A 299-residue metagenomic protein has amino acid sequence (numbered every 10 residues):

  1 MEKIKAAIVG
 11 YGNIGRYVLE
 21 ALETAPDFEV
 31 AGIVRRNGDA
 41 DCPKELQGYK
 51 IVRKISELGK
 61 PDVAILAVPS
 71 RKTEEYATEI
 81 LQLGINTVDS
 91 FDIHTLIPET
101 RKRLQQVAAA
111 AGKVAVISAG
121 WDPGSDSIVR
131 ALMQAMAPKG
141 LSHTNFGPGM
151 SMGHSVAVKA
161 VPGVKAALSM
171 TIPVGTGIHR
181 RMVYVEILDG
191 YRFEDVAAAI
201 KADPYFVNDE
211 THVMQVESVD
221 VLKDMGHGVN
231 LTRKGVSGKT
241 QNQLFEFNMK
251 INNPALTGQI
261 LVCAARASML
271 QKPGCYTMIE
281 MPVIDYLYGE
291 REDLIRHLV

Functional and structural regions predicted by a protein language model:
K5, R16-Y17, T24-I55, G149-A267 (+1 more regions): C-terminal substrate-binding/catalytic lobe of Rossmann-fold NAD(P)-dependent oxidoreductases
Y11-G12: Glycine-rich Rossmann-fold phosphate-binding loop(s) that bind the pyrophosphate of adenine dinucleotide cofactors
G15-R16, T73: N-terminal Rossmann-fold NAD(P) dinucleotide-binding loop
I55, K60-V63, S70-D92: Rossmann-fold NAD(P) dinucleotide-binding segment
F91-A115: Rossmann-fold NAD(P)-binding glycine/threonine-rich loop
S125-F146, G153-A157: Rossmann-like NAD(P)H-binding beta-loop-alpha module
S268-V299: C-terminal helix-rich "cap/oligomerization" subdomain common to oxidoreductases
